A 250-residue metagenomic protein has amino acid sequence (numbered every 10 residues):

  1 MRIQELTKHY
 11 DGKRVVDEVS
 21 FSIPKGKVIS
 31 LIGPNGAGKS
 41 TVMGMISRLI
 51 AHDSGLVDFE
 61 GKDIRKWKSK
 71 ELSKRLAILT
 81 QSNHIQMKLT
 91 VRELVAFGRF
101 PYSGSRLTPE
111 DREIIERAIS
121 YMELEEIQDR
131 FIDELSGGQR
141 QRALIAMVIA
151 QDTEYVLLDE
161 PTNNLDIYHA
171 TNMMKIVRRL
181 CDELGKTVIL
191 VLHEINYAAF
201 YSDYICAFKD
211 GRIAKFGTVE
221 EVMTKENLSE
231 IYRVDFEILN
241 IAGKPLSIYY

Functional and structural regions predicted by a protein language model:
I32-P34: The feature captures the beta-strand-to-loop junction immediately N-terminal to the Walker
S47: Helix-to-loop junction immediately C-terminal to a conserved catalytic motif
G55-D63, L72: Conserved ABC transporter NBD signature motif
A96, P109-I127, D152: Conserved ABC ATPase "signature" region
F131-L135, Q139: Conserved ABC ATPase signature
V156-E160: Catalytic Walker B motif of ABC-type/P-loop ATPase nucleotide-binding domains
